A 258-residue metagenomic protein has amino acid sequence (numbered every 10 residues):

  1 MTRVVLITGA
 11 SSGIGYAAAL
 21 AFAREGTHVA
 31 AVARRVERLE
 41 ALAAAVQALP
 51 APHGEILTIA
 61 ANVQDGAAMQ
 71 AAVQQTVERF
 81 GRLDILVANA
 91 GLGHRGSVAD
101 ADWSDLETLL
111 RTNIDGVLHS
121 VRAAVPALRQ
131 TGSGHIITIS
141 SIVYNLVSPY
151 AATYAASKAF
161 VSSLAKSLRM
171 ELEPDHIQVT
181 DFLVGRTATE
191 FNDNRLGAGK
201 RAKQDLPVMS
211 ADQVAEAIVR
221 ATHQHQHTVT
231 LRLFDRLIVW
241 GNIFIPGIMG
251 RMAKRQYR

Functional and structural regions predicted by a protein language model:
S11-S12: Conserved glycine-rich cofactor-binding loop
E25-L42: Conserved glycine-rich Rossmann-like NAD(P)H-binding loop of the short-chain dehydrogenase/reductase
A60-A71, W103: The beta1-alpha1 cofactor-binding region of Rossmann-like NAD(H)/NADP(H)-dependent oxidoreductases
S97-V98, D102-L110: Substrate-binding pocket helix/loop in short-chain dehydrogenase/reductase
V121, S157: Active-site helix of classical SDR
S141: Residue(s) in the substrate-gating loop at a strand-loop-helix junction that position the organic substrate next
M170-L233: SDR active-site lid
